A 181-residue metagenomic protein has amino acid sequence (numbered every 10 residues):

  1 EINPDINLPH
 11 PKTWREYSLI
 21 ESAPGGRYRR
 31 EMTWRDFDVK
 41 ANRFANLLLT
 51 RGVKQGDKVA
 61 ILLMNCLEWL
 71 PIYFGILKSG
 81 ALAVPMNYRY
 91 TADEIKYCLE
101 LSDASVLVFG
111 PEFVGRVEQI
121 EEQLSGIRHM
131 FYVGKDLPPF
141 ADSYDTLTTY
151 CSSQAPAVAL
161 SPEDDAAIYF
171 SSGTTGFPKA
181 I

Functional and structural regions predicted by a protein language model:
E1, G176-I181: Short, intrinsically disordered, charge-balanced linker/junction segments flanking boundaries in proteins
E1-C66, L70-F74, T91-K96, D145 (+1 more regions): Conserved AMP-binding/adenylate-forming core of the ANL superfamily
T33, K54, L82, F177-P178: Short coil/turn motifs that cap or connect alpha-helices
T50-R51, K78-T146: Structural core segment of the AMP-binding/adenylate-forming
V59, I76, L107, D165 (+1 more regions): Conserved S/T- and glycine-rich ATP-binding loop of Class I adenylate-forming
L63-N65, G110-P111, D164: Helix N-cap/beta->alpha junction signal
T149-F170, F177: Conserved pre-ATP/AMP-binding loop-to-beta segment of ANL
